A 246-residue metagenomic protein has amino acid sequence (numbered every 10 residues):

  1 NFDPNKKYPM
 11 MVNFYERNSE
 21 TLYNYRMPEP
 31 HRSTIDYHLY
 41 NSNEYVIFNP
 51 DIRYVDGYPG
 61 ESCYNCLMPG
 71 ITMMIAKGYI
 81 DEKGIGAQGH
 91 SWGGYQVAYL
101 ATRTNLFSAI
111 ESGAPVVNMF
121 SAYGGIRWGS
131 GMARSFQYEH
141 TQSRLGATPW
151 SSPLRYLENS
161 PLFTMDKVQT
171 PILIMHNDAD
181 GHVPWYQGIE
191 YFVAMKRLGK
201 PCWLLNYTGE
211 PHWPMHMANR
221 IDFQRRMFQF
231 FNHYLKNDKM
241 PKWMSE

Functional and structural regions predicted by a protein language model:
N5-R17: Short beta-strand element of the alpha/beta-hydrolase
N13, Y23-E246: Active-site-proximal cap/loop segments of hydrolase catalytic domains
N18-L22: Short glycine-rich His-centered loop
